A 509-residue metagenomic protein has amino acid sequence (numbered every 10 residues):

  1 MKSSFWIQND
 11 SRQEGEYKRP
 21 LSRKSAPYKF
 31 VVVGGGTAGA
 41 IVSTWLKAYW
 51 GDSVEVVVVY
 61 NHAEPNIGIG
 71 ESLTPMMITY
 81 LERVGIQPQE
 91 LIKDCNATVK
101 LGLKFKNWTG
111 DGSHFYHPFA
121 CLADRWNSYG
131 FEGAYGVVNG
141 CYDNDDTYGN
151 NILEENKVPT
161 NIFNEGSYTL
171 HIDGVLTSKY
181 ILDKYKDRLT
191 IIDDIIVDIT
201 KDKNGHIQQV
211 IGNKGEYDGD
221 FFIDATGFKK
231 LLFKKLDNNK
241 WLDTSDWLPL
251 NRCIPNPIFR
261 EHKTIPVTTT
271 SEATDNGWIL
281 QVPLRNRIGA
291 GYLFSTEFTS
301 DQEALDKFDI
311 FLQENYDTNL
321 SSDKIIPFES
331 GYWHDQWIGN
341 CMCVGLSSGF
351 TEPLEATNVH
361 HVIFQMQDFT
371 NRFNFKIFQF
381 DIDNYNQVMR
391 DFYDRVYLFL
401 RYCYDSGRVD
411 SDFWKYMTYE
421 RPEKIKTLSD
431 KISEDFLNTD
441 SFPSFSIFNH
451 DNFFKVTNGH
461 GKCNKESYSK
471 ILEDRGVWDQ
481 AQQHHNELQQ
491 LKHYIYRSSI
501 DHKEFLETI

Functional and structural regions predicted by a protein language model:
Y28-V54: N-terminal Rossmann-like FAD-binding beta1-loop-alpha1 element of flavoenzymes
K47-I69: Glycine-rich FAD pyrophosphate-binding loop
P65-E154: Dinucleotide-binding Rossmann-like beta1-alpha1 core, especially the glycine-rich loop that anchors the ADP
H114-Y180, K184-Y185, D193, A225 (+2 more regions): Low-complexity, highly charged intrinsically disordered N-terminal segments that act as targeting/localization
G166-A304, M366: Predominantly flavin-linked oxidoreductase catalytic cores and closely associated redox partners
T274-P327, G349-H360, F375-F378: Conserved FAD/dinucleotide-binding core of flavoprotein oxidoreductases
G331-V396: Conserved mid-domain beta->alpha element of the FAD-binding
N371-I509: Long, low-complexity C-terminal extensions of enzymes
